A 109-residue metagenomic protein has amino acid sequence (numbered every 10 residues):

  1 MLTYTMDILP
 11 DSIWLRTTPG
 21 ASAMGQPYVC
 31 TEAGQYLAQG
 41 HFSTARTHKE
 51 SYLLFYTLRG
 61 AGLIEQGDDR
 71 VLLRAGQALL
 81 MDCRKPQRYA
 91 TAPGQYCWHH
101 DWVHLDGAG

Functional and structural regions predicted by a protein language model:
M1-L72, Q77, R88-T91: Generic protein-terminus/edge-of-domain signal
R70, R84-A108: Ligand-binding loop in jelly-roll beta-barrel domains
